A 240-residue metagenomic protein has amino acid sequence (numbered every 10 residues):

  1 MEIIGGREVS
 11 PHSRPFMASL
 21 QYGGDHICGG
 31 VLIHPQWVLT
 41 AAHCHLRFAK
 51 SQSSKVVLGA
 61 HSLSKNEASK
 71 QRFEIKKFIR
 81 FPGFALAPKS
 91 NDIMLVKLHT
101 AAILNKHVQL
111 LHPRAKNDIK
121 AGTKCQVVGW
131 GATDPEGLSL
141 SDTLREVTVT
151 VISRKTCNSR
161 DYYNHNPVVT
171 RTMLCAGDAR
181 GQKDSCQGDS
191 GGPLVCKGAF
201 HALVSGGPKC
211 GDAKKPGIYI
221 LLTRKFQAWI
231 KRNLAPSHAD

Functional and structural regions predicted by a protein language model:
M1-I3, M17-G23, T123-D240: Extracellular trypsin-like serine protease catalytic domains
E2, L20, V38-A41, L46-L86 (+4 more regions): Conserved H-D interstitial segment of serine endopeptidase catalytic domains
V9-S13, L32, F48-K50, L86-K89 (+4 more regions): Extracellular/periplasmic catalytic domains that process cell-envelope and extracellular macromolecules
S10-Q52, K209: Catalytic histidine site
S13-P15, A49-S53, K70-F73, N91-I93 (+2 more regions): Extracytoplasmic
Q21-G24, K97-A101, R114, A179-R180: A structural micro-motif recognizing beta-strand termini and the immediately following turn/loop segments
D25, W37-V38, C44-H45, H61-L63 (+8 more regions): Conserved beta-strand elements of beta-rich interaction domains across eukaryotes, especially beta-propellers
E67, F81-A85, A101-T148: Active-site substrate-binding loop(s) of clan PA
